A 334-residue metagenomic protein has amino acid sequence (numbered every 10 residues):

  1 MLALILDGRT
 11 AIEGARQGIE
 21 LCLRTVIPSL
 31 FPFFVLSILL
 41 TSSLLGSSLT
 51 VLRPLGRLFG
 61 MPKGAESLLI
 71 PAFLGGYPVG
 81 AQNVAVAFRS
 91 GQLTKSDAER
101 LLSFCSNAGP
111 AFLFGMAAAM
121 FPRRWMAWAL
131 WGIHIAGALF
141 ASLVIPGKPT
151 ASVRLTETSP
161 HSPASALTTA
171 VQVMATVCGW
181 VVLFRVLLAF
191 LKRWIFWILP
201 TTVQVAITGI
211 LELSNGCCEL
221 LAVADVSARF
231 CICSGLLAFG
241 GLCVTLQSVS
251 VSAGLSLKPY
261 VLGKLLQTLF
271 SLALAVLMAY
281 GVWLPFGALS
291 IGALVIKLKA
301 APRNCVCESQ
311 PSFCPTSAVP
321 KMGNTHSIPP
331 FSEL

Functional and structural regions predicted by a protein language model:
M1-T10, A15-I27, F31-V35, L39 (+3 more regions): Selected transmembrane alpha-helices and immediately adjacent juxtamembrane segments of polytopic inner-membrane
I5-R16, T41-S48, G115-A117, P122 (+4 more regions): Transmembrane helix-loop junctions in multi-pass membrane proteins
T25-S42, G179-W180, F184-A189, R229-Q247 (+1 more regions): Hydrophobic alpha-helical segments involved in membrane association or supramolecular assembly
F33, A85, E99-T158, L188 (+2 more regions): Alpha-helical transmembrane segments of multi-pass small-molecule/ion transporters
L40-M61: Membrane-anchoring/interfacial helices and their immediately flanking loops in integral membrane proteins
L45-S48, L167-L237: Transmembrane helical segments that form the transport core of multi-pass membrane transport proteins
R57-F121, I207-A222, F230-A253, V261-L265: Alpha-helical membrane segments and immediately flanking helix-loop junctions that form or couple to the substrate/ion
N304, N324-H326: Intrinsic-disorder-associated, low-complexity terminal segments enriched in Asp/Asn/His/Tyr and depleted of Lys/Arg
